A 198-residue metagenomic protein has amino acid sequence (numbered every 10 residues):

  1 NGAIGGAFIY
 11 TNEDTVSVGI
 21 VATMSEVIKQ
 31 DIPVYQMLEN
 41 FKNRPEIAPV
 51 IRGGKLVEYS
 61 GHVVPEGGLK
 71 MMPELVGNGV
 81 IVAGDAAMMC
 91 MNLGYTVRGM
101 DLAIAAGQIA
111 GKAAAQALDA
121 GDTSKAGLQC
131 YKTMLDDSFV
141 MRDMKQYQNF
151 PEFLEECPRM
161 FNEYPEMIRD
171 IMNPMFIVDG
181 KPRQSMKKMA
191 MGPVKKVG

Functional and structural regions predicted by a protein language model:
G2-V63, R98, Q116, A120 (+3 more regions): Conserved FAD/dinucleotide-binding core of flavoprotein oxidoreductases
N12, I28-V50, M72-L93, R98-A105 (+4 more regions): C-terminal catalytic lobe of FAD-dependent flavoproteins
V21-T23, A86, N149: An acidic- and aromatic-residue-enriched active-site/binding cleft used to recognize and process polar
G53, E66, M71, Y95 (+3 more regions): Generic structural "secondary-structure junction" signal
G53-E58, P65-G67, K125-L128, F176-R183 (+1 more regions): A general structural signal for short secondary-structure boundary/capping elements
H62-G94, D136, M141-M144, R159-M160: FAD-binding beta-loop-beta segment adjacent to the flavin cofactor pocket
C90, Q108-N162: Active-site-proximal substrate-binding core of FAD-dependent oxidoreductases
L154-G198: C-terminal auxiliary extensions adjacent to catalytic cores
